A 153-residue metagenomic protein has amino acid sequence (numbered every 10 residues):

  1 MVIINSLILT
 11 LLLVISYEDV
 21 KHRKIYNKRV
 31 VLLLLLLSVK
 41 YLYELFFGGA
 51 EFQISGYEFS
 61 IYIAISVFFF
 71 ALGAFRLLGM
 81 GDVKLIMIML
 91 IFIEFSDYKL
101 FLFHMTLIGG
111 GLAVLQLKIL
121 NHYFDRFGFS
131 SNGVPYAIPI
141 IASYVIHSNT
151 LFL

Functional and structural regions predicted by a protein language model:
M1-L153: A membrane-topology feature that recognizes alpha-helical transmembrane segments and their immediate juxtamembrane
